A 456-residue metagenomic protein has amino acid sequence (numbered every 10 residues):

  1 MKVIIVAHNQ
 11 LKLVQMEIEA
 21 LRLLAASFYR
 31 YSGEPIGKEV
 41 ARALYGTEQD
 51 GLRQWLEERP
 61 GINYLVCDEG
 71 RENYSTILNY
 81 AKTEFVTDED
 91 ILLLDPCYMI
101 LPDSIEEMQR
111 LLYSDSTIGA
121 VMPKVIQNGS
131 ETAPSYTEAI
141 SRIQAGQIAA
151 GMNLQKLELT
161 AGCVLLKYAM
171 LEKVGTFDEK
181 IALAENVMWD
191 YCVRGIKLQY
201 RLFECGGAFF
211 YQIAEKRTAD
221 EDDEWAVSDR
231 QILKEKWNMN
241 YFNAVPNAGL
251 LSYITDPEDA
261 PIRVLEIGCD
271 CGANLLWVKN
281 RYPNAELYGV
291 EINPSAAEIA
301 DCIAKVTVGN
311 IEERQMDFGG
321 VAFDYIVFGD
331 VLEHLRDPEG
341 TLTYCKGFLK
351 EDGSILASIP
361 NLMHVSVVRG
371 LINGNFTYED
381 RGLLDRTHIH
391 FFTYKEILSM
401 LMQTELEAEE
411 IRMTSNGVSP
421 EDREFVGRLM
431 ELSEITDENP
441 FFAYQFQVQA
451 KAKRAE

Functional and structural regions predicted by a protein language model:
Q10-F28, I36, G51: Short, well-formed alpha-helical segments that are part of the catalytic scaffolds of diverse glycosyltransferases
D68-F85: Glycine-rich, basic loop-to-helix element that forms the pyrophosphate-binding segment of sugar-nucleotide handling
D88-M99: Short beta-strand-to-loop acidic/aromatic patch adjacent to the donor-nucleotide binding site
M99-S135, N361: Conserved donor NDP-sugar-binding/catalytic core segment of glycosyltransferases
A145-Y168, G382-L384, P440-F441: A recurrent flexible, glycine/aromatic-enriched loop bordering the glycosyltransferase active site that acts as
E158-G175, K180-A208: A short, conserved alpha-helix in the catalytic core of glycosyltransferases
E179, R336-A455: S-adenosyl-L-methionine-dependent methyltransferase catalytic module, highlighting the catalytic core
R217-V321, Y325, E339-L342, N373 (+2 more regions): Conserved N-terminal segment of class I S-adenosyl-L-methionine
